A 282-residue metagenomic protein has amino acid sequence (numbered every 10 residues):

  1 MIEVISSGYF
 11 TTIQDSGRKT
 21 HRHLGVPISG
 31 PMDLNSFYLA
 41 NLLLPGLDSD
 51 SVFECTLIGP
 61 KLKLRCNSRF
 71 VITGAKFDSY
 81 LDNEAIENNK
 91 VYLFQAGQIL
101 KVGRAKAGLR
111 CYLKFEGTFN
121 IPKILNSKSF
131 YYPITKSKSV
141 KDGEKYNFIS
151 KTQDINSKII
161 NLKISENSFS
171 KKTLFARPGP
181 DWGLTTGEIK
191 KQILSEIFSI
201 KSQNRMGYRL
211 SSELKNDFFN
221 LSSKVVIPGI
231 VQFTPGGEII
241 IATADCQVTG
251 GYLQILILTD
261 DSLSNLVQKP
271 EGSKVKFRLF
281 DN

Functional and structural regions predicted by a protein language model:
M1-N282: Conserved "landmark" site that anchors the functional core of diverse proteins
